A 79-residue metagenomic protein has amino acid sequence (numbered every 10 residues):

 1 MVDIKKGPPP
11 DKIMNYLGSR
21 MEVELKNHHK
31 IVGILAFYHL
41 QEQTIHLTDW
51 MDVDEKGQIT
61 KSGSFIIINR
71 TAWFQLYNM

Functional and structural regions predicted by a protein language model:
M1-M79: Conserved RNA-binding domains used in RNP assembly and mRNA/RNA metabolism
